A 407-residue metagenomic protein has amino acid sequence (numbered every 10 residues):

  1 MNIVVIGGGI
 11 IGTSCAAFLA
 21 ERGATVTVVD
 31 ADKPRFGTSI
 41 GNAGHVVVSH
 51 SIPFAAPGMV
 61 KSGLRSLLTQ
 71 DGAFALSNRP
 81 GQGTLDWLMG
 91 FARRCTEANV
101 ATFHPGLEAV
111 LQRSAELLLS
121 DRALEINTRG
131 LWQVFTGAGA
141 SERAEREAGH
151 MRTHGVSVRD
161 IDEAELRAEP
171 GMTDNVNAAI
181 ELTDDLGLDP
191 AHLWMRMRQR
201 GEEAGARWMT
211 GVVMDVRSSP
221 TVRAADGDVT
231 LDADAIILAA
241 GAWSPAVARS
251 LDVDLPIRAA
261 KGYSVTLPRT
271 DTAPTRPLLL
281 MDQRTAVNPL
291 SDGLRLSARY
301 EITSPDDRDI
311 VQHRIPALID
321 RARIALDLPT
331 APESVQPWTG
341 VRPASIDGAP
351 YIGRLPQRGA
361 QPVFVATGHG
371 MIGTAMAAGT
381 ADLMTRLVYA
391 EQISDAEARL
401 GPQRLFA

Functional and structural regions predicted by a protein language model:
N2-V28: N-terminal Rossmann-like FAD-binding beta1-loop-alpha1 element of flavoenzymes
E21-G41: Glycine-rich FAD pyrophosphate-binding loop
N42-H45, H50-R94, V216, V229-Q361: Active-site substrate-recognition segment that forms the wall of the catalytic cavity or substrate channel
L85-Q199: Rossmann-like flavin
D160, T173, Y351, L355-A407: C-terminal lid/capping helical subdomain adjacent to the catalytic/cofactor pocket in oxidative enzymes
E202-V213: A conserved beta-strand/loop element that lines the FAD pocket in flavoprotein oxidoreductases
